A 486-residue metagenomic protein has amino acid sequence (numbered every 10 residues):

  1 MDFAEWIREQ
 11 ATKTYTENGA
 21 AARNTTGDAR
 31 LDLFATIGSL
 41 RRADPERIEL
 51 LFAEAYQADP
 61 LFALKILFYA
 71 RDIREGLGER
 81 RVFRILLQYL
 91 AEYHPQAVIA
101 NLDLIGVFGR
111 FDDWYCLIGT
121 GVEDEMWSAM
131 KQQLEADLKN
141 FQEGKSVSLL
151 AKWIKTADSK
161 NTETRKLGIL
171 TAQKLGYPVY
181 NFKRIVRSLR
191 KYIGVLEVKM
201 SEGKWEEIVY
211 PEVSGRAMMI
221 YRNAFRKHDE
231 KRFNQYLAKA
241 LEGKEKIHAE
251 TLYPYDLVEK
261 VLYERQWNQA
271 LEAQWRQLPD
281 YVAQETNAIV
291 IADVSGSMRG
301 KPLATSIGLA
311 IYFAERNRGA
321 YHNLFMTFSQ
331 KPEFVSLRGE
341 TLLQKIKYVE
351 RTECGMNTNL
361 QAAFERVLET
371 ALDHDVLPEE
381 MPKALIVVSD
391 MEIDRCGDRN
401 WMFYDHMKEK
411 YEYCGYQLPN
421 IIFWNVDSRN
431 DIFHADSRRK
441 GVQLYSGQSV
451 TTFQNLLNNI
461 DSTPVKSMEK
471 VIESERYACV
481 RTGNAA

Functional and structural regions predicted by a protein language model:
M1-T305, E315-A486: Long lumenal/extracellular ectodomains of secretory and single-pass membrane proteins
